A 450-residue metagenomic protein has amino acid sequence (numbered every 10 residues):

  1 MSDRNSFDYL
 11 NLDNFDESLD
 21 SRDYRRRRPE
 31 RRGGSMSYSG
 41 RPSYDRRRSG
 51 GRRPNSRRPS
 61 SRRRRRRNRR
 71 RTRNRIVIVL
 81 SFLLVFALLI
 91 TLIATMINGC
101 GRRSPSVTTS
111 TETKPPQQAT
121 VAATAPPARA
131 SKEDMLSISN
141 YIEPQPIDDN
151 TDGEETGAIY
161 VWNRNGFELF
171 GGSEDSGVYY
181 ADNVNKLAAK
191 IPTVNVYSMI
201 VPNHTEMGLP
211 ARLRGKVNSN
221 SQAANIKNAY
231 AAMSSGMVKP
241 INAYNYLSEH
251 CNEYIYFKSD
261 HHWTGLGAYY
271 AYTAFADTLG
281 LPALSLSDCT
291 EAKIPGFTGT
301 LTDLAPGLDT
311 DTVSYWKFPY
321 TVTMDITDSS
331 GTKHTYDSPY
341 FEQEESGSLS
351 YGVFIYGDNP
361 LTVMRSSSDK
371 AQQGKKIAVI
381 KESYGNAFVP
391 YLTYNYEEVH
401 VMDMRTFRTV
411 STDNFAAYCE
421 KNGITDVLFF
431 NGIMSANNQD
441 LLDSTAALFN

Functional and structural regions predicted by a protein language model:
S2-R28, R32-N450: Extracellular glycan-modifying ectodomains
